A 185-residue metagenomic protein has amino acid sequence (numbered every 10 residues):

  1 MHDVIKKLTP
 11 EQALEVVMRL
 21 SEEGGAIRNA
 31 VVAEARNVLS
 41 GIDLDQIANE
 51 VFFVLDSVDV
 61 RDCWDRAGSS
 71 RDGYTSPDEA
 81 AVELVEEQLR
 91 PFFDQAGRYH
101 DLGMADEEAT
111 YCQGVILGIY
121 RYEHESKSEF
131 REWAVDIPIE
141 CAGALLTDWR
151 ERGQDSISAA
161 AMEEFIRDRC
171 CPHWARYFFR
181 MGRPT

Functional and structural regions predicted by a protein language model:
M1-R19, V32: Eukaryotic low-complexity, mixed-charge intrinsically disordered interaction/regulatory segments enriched in acidic
H2-D3, E22, A26-T185: Eukaryote-biased, non-catalytic alpha-solenoid scaffold regions
